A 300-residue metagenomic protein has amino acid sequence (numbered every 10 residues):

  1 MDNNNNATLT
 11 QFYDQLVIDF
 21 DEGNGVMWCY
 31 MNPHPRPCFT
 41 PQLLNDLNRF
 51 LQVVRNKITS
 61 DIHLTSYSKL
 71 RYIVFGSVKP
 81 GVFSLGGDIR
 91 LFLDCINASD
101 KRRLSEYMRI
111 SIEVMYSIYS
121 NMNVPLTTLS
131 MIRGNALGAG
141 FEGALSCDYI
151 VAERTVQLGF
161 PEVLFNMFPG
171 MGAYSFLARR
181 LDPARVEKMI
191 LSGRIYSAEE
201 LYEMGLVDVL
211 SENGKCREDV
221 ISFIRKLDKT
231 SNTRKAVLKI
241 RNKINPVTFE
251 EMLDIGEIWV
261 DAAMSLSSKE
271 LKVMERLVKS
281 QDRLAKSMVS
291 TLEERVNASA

Functional and structural regions predicted by a protein language model:
M1-N24, P33, S222, K226-A300: C-terminal alpha-helix plus adjacent terminal tail
M1-V74: Conserved CoA-thioester-binding segment of acyl-CoA-metabolizing enzymes
F12, S120-N135, S146-Q157, L164-N166 (+1 more regions): Crotonase-fold acyl-CoA enzyme core
Q42, D46, I110, D219 (+1 more regions): Charged catalytic carboxylate motif
D46-S99, E113-L129, T155-V156: A structural preference for short, pocket-lining loop segments at secondary-structure junctions
F75, D88, G143-L145, L201: Hydrophobic/aromatic residues within transmembrane alpha-helices of multi-pass small-molecule transporters
I96-M108: A short acidic, glycine-rich active-site loop that binds or catalyzes chemistry on phosphate/adenosine moieties
A139-G140: Catalytic cores of alpha/beta
